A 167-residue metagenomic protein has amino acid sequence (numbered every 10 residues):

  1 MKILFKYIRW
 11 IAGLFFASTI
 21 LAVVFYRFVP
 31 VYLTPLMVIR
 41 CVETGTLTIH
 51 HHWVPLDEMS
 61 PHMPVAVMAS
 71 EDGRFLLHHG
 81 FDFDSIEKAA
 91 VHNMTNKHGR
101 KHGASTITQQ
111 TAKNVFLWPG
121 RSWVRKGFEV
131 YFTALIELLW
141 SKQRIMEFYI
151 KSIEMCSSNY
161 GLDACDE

Functional and structural regions predicted by a protein language model:
K2-E167: Juxtamembrane regions of bacterial inner-membrane/periplasmic proteins, predominantly the peptidoglycan biogenesis
